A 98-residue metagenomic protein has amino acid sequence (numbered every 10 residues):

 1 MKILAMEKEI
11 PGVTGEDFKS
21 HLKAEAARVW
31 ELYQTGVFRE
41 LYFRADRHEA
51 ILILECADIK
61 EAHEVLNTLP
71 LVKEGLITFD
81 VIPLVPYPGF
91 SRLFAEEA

Functional and structural regions predicted by a protein language model:
M1-A98: Conserved, structured core segments of small domains
